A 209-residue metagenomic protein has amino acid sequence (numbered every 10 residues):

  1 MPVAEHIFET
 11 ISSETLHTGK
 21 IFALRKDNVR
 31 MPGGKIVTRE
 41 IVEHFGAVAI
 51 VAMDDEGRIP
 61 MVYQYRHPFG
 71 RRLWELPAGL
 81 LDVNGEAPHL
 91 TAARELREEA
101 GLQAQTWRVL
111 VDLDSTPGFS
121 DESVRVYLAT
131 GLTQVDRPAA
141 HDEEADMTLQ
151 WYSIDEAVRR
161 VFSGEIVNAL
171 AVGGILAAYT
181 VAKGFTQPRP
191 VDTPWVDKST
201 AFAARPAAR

Functional and structural regions predicted by a protein language model:
P2-F8, K35, V109, P117 (+3 more regions): Nudix hydrolase/Nudix homology domain
P2-I7, A49-D54, R58-R94, E143 (+1 more regions): Conserved Nudix-box catalytic region and its N-terminal flanking loop in Nudix hydrolases and closely related
S12-V51, D55-E56: Acidic, metal-coordinating catalytic segment for phosphate/diphosphate chemistry, firing primarily on the Nudix
A23, F45-G46, R66-P68, E75 (+3 more regions): Active-site segment of metal-dependent pyrophosphate-handling enzymes, primarily the Nudix hydrolase catalytic core
K26-N28, A52, L128-T130, W151-S153: Short, well-ordered beta-strand micro-motif
G33, D54-E56, Y65, G85 (+3 more regions): Short loop segments at secondary-structure junctions
E86, G101-L102, I166: Helix N-cap/coil-helix junction residues
